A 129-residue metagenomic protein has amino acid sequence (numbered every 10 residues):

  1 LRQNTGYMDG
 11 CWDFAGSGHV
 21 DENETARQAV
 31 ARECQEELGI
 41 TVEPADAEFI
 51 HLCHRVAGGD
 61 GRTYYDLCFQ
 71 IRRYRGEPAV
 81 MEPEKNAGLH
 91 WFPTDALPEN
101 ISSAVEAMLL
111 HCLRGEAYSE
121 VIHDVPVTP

Functional and structural regions predicted by a protein language model:
L1-G16, E43: N-terminal strand-loop-strand
Q3-N4, R72-P78, T94-A96: Short loop segments at secondary-structure junctions
M8, G59-Y65, P83-N86: A generic structural micro-feature
A15-F49, F69: The catalytic Nudix box helix
C53-P78, H111-C112: Active-site-adjacent beta-strand/loop module that shapes the phosphate/pyrophosphate-binding cleft
V80-L113: NUDIX/MutT-family hydrolases
L110-P129: Charged phosphate-binding loop/patch that engages nucleotide di/tri-phosphates or the phosphate backbone of nucleic
